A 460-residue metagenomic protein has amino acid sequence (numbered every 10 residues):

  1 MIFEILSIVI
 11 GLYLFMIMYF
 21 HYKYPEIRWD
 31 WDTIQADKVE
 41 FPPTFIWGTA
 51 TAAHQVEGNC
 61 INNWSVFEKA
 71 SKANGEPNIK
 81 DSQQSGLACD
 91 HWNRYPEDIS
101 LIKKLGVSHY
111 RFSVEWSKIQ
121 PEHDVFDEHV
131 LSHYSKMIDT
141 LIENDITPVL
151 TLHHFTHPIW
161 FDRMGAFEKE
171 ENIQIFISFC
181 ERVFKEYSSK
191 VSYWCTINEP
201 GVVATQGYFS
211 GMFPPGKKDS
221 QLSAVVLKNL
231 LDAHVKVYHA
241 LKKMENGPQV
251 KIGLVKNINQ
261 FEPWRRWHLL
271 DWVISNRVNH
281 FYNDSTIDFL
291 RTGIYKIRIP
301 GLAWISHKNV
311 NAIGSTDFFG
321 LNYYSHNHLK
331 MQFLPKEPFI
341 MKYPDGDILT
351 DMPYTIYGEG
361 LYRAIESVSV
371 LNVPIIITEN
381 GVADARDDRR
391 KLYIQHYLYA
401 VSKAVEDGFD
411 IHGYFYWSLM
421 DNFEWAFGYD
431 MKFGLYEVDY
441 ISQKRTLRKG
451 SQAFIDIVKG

Functional and structural regions predicted by a protein language model:
E4-I5, Y13-I79, P121-H123, L131-Q395 (+1 more regions): Active-site region of glycoside hydrolase catalytic domains
S65-S100, L105: Aromatic- and Gly/Pro-rich amphipathic surface segment
D90, R94-E115, G314-F319, S367: Catalytic domains of carbohydrate-active enzymes, especially glycoside hydrolases
V114-F126: Glycine-rich, proline-tolerant flexible connector loops at the mouths of alpha/beta enzymes
